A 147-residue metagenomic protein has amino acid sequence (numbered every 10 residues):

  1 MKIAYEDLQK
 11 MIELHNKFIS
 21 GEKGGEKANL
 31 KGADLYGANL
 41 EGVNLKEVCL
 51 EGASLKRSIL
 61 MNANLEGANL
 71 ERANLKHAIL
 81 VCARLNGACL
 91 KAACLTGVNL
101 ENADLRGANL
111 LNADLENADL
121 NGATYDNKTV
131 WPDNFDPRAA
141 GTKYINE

Functional and structural regions predicted by a protein language model:
I3-K10, S20-E147: Tandem repeat scaffolds
